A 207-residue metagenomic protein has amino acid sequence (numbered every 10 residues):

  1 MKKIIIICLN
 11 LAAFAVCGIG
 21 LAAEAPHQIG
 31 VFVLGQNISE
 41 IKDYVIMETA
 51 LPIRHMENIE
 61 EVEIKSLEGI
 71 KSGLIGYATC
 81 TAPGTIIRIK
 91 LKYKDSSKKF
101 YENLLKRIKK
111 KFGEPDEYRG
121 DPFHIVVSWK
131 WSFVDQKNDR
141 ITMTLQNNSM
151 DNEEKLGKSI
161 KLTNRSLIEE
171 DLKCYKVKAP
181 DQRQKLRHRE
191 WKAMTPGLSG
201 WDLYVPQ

Functional and structural regions predicted by a protein language model:
M1-I4: Positively charged n-region of N-terminal signal peptides that target proteins for export
C8-V16: Bacterial N-terminal signal peptides
A12, I75, I168-E169: Disulfide-bonded cysteine motifs in exported proteins
A15-E24: Boundary at the C-terminal end of the N-terminal hydrophobic targeting segment
A23-E61, K92-Q207: Non-cytosolic coordination micro-motifs
E63-R107: Mid-chain, structured segments of secreted extracytoplasmic proteins
